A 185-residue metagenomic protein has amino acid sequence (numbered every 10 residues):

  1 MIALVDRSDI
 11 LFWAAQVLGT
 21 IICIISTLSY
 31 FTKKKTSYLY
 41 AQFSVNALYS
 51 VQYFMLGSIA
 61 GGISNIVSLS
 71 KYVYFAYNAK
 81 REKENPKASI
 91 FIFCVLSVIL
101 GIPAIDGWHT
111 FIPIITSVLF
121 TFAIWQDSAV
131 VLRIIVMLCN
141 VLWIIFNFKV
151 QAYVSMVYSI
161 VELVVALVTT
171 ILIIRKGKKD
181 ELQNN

Functional and structural regions predicted by a protein language model:
M1-N185: Alpha-helical membrane-protein topology signature
